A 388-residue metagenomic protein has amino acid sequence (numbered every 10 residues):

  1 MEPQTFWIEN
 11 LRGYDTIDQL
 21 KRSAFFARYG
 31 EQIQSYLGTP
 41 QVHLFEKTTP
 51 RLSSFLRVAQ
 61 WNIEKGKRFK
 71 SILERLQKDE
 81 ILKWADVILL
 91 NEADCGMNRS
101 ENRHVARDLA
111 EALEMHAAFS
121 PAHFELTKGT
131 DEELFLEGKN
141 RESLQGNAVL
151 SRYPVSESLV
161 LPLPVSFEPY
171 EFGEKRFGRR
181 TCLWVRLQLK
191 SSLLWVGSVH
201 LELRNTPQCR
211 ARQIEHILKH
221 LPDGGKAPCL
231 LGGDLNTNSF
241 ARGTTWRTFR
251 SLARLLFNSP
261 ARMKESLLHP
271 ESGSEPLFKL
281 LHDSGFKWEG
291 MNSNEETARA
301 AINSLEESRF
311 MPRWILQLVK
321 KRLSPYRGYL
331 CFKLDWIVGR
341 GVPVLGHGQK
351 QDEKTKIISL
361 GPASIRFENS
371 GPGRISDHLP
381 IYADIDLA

Functional and structural regions predicted by a protein language model:
M1-L44, V160, P207, L221-L230 (+1 more regions): Metal-dependent phosphoester-hydrolase catalytic domains
P3-P50, A93-L193, Q351: Structured beta-strand-rich core segments of catalytic domains in phosphoester-bond hydrolases
R51-L56: A short, charged/proline- and glycine-enriched loop that marks the coil->beta-strand transition at the N-terminal
R57-N62, R68, L76-N102, A122 (+7 more regions): Active-site beta-strand/loop signature of hydrolases that rely on acidic residues for catalysis
E64-K70, C95-S100, K175-F177, N205-Q208 (+1 more regions): Acidic-and-aromatic substrate-binding clefts and catalytic sites of carbohydrate-active enzymes
R68, I72, N102-V105, L109 (+2 more regions): Stable alpha-helical elements in mature extracytoplasmic
S71-I72, E101-R103, G129-E133, P162 (+3 more regions): Short aromatic-enriched loop/helix-cap "lid" or pocket-rim segments at secondary-structure transitions that line
R176, L194-L201, F257-S259, M263-S266: Active-site-proximal loop/helix segment associated with metal-binding centers of metalloenzymes
